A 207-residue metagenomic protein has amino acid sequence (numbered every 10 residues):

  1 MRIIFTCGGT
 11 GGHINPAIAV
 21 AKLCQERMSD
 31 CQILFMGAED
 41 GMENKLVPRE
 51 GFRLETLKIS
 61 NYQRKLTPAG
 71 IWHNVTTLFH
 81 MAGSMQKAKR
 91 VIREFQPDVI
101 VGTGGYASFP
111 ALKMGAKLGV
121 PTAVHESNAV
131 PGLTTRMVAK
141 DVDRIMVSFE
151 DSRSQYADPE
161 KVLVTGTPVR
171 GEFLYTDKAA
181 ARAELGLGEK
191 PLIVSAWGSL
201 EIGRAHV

Functional and structural regions predicted by a protein language model:
I3-T10, D30-G83, T165-T167, W197: Conserved nucleotide-sugar phosphate-binding/catalytic loop shared by glycosyltransferases and other
I4, L187-I202: Conserved donor-binding/catalytic core segment of Leloir-type glycosyltransferases
H13-Q25: Short amphipathic alpha-helix
M28-S29, R90-D98, L185-G188: Glycine-rich phosphate-binding loop signature in dinucleotide/nucleotide-binding domains
M42, R53, A116-A179: Active-site-proximal region of nucleotide-activated glycan assembly enzymes, centered on histidine/acidic-rich loops
W72-H73, L174-L187: A short helix/loop element that forms part of the nucleotide-sugar donor recognition site in Leloir-type
K87-I100, A107-A123, R136-D141: Glycosyltransferases and closely related glycan-assembly transferases that use nucleotide-activated donors
A205-V207: Conserved small/polar residues in nucleotide/adenosyl-binding loops
